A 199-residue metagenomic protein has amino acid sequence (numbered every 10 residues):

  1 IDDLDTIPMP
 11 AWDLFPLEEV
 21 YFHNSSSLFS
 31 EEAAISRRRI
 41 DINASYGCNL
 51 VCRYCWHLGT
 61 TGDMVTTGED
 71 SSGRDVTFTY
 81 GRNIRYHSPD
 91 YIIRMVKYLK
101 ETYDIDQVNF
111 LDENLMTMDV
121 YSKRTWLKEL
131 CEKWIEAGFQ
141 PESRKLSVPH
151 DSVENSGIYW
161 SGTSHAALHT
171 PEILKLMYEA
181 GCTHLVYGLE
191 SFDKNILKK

Functional and structural regions predicted by a protein language model:
I1-P8: Glycine-rich beta-alpha loop elements in corrinoid/cobalamin-binding modules across cobalamin-dependent enzymes
D13-K199: Radical SAM [4Fe-4S] cluster-binding motif and immediate context
